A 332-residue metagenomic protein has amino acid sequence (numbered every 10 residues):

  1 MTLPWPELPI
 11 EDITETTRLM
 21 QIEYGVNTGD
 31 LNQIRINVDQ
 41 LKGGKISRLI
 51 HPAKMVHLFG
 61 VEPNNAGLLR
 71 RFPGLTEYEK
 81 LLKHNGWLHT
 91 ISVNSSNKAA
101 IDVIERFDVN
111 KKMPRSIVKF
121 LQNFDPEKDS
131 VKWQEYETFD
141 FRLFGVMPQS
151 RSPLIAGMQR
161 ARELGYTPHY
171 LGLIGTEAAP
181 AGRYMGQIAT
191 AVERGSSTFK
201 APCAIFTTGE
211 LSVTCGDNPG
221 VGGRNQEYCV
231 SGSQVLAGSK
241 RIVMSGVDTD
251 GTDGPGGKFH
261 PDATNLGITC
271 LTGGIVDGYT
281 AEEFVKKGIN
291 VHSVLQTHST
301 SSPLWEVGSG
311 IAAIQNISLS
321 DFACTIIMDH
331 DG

Functional and structural regions predicted by a protein language model:
M1, I34-V38, P63-N65, L211-V213 (+2 more regions): Acidic, glycine-rich active-site loops and adjacent beta-strand->loop/helix elements that engage anionic groups
M1-K80, H84-S95, L295-G308, A312 (+1 more regions): Glycine-rich, mobile lid/loop segments that gate access to catalytic sites or pores
T16, E23-T28, H51-V56, Y166 (+7 more regions): Short coil/turn connectors at secondary-structure junctions
V26-R35, D108-Q134, L164-I174, G195-A204 (+2 more regions): Flexible, glycine/charged-enriched surface loops at secondary-structure junctions
I50-V56, G67-Y184: Accessory alpha-helical/coil subdomains and C-terminal extensions that flank or cap enzyme catalytic cores
D129, W133-T138, P202, S212-H260: Active-site catalytic microenvironments in core metabolic enzymes, especially phosphate/sugar-handling
R160, Y166-G216: Long, well-ordered mid-to-C-terminal structural blocks that present hydrophobic/aromatic surfaces
S231-G332: Internal helix-turn-beta structural module
